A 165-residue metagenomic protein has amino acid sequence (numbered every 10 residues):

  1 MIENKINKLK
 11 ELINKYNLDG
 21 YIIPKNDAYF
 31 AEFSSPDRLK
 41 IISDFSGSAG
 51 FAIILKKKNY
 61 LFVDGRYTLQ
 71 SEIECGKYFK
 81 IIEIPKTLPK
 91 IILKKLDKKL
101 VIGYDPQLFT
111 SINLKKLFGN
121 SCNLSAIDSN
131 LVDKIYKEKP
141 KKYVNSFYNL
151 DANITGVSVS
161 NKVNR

Functional and structural regions predicted by a protein language model:
M1-D97, D105-F109, N113-R165: N-terminal accessory/capping or targeting/presequence segment of soluble
I102: Ligand-binding face of N-terminal immunoglobulin V-set domains in extracellular IgSF glycoproteins
